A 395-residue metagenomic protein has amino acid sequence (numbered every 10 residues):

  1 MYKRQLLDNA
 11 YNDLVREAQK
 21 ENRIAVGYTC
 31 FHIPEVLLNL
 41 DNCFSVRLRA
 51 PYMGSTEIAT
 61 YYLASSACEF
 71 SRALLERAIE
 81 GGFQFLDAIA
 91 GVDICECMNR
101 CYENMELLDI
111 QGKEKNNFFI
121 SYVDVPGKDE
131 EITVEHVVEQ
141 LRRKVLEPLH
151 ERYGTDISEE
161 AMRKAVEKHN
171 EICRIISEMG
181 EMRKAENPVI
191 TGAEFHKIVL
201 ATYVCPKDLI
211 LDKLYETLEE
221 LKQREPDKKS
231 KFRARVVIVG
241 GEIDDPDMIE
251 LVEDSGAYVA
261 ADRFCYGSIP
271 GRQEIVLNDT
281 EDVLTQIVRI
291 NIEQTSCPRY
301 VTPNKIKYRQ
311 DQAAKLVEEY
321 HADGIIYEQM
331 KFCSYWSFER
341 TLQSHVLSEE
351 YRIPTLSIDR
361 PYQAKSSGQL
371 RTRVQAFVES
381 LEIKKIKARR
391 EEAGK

Functional and structural regions predicted by a protein language model:
K3-I24, V138, L146-E274, T302: A charged, amphipathic alpha-helical module
K20, F31-H32, V36-R49, G240-K305 (+1 more regions): Redox- and metal-dependent alpha/beta enzyme cores, enriched for Fe-S-associated oxidoreductases and cofactor-handling
G27, H32-G82, L86-A88, D93-C95 (+1 more regions): An N-terminal, globular interaction/scaffold subdomain
A73-P148: Acidic/His-rich segments in extracytoplasmic proteins that coordinate ligands and/or metal ions
A78, N304-H321, E339-L342: A short, acidic, amphipathic alpha-helical segment used as a generic capping/interface helix at domain edges
C97-C101, C333-T341: Glycine/threonine-rich flexible loop motifs
I325: Hydrophobic, well-ordered secondary-structure elements that form the walls of internal hydrophobic environments
T341-K395: Peripheral docking tails and interdomain loops at the edges of cofactor- or intermediate-handling domains
